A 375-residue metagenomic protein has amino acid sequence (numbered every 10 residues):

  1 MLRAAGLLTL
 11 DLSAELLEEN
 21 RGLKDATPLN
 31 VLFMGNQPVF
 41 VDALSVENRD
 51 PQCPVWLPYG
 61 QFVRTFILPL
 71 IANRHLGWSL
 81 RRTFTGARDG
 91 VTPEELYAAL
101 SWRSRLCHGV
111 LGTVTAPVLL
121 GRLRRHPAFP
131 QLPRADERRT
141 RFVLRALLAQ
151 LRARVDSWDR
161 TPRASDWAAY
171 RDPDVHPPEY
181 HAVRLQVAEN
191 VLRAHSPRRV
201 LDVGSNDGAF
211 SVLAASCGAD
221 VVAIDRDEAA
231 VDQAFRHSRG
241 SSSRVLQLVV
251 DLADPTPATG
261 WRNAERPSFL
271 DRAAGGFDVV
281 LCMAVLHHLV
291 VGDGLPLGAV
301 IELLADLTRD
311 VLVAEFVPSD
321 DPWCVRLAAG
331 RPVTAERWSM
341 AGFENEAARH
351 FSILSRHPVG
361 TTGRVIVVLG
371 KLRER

Functional and structural regions predicted by a protein language model:
G22, T27-R74: Catalytic activation segment of kinase domains across protein kinase-like and atypical kinase folds
S196-N206: Conserved class I S-adenosyl-L-methionine
D207-A219: Conserved SAM-binding loop of SAM-dependent methyltransferases across substrates and taxa, primarily the Class I
D220-D225: Conserved SAM-binding motif I beta-strand of class I
F235-A274: S-adenosyl-L-methionine
L281: A conserved beta-strand element that flanks and buttresses the S-adenosyl-L-methionine
L289-L303: A short, conserved alpha-helix within the catalytic core of class I
L303-P318: Conserved beta-strand signature within the Rossmann-like core of class I S-adenosyl-L-methionine
